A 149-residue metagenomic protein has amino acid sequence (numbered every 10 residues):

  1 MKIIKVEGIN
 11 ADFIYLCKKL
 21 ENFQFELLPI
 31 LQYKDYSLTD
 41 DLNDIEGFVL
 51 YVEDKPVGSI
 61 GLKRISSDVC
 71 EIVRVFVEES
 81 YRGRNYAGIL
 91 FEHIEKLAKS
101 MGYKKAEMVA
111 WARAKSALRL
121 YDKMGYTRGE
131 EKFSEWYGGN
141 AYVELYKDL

Functional and structural regions predicted by a protein language model:
M1-V73, E78-E79, F91-H93, L97 (+2 more regions): Acetyl-CoA-dependent GNAT
G8, V109-A112: Short beta->alpha linker loops
E78-R84, A112-R113: Active-site acidic-Proline motif in GNAT/NAT acetyltransferases
F91, A98-A110: Conserved GNAT acetyl-CoA-binding A-motif
K104, W111-L118, K123-L149: C-terminal "cap" of GNAT-fold acetyltransferases
